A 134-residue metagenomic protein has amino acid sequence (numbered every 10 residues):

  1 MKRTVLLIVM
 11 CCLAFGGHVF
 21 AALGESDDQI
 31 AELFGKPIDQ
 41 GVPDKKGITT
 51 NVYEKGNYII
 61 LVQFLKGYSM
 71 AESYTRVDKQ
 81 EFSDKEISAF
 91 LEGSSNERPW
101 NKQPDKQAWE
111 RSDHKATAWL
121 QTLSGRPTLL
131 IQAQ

Functional and structural regions predicted by a protein language model:
T4-F15: Sec-dependent N-terminal signal peptides
F15-A21: Sec/Tat signal peptide C-region and signal peptidase I cleavage site
G24-E25, G35: A glycine-biased structural micro-motif
A31-Q134: A cross-family detector of function-defining hotspots
